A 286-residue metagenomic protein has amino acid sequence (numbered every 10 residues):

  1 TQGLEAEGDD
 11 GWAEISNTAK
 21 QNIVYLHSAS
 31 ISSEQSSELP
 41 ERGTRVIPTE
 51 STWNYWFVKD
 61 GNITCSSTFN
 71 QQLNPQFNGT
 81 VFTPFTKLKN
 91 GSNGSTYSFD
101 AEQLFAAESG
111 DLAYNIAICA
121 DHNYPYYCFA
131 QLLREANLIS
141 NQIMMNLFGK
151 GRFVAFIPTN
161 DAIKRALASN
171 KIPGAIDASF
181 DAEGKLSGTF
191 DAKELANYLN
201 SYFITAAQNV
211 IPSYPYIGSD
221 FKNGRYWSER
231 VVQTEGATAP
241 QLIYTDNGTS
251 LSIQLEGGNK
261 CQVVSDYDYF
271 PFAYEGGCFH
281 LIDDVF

Functional and structural regions predicted by a protein language model:
T1-G3, V24, T80-F82, T86-A106 (+2 more regions): FKBP-type peptidyl-prolyl cis-trans isomerase
G3-D10, A106-V154, N160-G184, G188-A196 (+1 more regions): Extracellular/surface-associated beta-sandwich interaction domains
E5-G79, A175-Y267: Aromatic/histidine-rich interaction motifs
N17, F82-S92, A120-P125, N146-G151 (+1 more regions): Short, low-complexity cationic-aromatic patches
P40-T52, Q72-N93, D100-Q103, E108-Y124: Aspartyl protease catalytic domain
V81-T83, L138-Q142, S265: Short alpha-helical segments and helix-capping/turn motifs at coil-helix boundaries
